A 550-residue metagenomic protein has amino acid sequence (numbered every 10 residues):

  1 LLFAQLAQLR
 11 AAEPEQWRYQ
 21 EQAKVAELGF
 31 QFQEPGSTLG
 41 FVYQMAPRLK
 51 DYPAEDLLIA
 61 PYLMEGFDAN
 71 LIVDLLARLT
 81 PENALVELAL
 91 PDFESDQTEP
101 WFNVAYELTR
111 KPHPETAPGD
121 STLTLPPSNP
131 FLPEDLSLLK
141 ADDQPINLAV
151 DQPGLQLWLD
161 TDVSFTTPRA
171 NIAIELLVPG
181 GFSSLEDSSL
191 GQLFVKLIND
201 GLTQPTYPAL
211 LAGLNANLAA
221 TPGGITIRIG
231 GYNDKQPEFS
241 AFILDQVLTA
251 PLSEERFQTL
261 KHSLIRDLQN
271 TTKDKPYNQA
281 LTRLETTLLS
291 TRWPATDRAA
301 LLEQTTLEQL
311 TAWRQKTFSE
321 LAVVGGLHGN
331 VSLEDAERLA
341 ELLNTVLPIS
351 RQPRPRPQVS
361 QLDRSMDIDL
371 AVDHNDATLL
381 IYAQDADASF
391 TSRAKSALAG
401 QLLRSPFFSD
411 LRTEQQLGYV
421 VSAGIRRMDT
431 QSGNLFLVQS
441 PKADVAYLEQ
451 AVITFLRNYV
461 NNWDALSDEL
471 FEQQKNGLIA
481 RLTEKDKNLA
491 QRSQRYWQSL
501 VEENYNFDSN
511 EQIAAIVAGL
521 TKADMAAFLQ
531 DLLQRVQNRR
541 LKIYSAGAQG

Functional and structural regions predicted by a protein language model:
L1, N199-L218, L380-Q384, G400-S440: A structural supersecondary motif
L1-Q33, P205, G223-L268, R426-D486: M16/insulysin-pitrilysin zinc metalloprotease superfamily fold
L2, V86, Q192, I243 (+9 more regions): Buried hydrophobic packing residues in well-ordered domains
L6-R10, L176-L185, I225-Y232, V247-P251 (+8 more regions): Second-shell loop/turn segments in exported
W17-V163, R283-T291, A295-L343, P357-S360 (+3 more regions): C-terminal regions of mature proteins
P81-N83, T167-A173, L190, L211-G213 (+10 more regions): Extracytoplasmic
N147-G180, S189, D373-N375: Active-site-adjacent "gating/activation" loops or surface patches in catalytic cores
T167-P205, I381, T391-L403: Active/ligand-binding-proximal structured segments within catalytic/core domains that scaffold catalytic residues
